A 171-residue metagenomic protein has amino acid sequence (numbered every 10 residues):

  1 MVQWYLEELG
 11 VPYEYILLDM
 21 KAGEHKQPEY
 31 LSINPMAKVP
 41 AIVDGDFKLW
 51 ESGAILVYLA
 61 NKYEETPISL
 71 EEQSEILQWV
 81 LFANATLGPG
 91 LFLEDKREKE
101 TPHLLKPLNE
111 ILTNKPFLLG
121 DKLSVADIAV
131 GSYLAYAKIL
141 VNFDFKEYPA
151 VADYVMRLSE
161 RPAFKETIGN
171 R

Functional and structural regions predicted by a protein language model:
M1-H103, N109, N114-P116: GST-like domain detector, emphasizing the conserved glutathione-binding G-site in the N-terminal thioredoxin-like
D19, V125, R171: Short, solvent-exposed turn/loop segments enriched in Gly/Ser/Thr/Pro and often Arg
E71, W79-P162, T167: GST-like fold's C-terminal all-alpha helical module
